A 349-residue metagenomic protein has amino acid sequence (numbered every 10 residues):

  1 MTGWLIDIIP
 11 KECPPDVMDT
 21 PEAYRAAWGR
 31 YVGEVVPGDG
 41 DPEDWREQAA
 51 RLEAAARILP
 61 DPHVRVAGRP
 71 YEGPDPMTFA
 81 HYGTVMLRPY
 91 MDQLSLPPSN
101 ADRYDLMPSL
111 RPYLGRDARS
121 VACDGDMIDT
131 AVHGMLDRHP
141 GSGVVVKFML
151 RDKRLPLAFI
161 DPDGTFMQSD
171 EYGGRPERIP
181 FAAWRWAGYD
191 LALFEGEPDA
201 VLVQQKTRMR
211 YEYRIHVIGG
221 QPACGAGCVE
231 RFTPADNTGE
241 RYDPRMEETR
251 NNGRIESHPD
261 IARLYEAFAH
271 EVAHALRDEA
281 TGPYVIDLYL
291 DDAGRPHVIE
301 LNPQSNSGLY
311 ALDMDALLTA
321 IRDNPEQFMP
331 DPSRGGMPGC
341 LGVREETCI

Functional and structural regions predicted by a protein language model:
M1-T2, I349: Short, low-complexity, intrinsically disordered N-terminal peptides in bacterial proteins
T2-F166: Conserved N-proximal alpha/beta basic substrate-recognition cap immediately N-terminal to, or forming the N-lobe
P15-A27, E34-E43, P234-S257, L309-L312: Short, flexible/disordered intra-domain loops and linkers
A27, F268-A275, A320, N324: Residues that form generic nucleotide/phosphate-binding pockets
P112-A122, D137-R138, R185, N237-R241 (+2 more regions): Low-complexity, flexible helical/coil segments
D137-V272, E279, Y289, P296-H297: Phosphate-binding site of ATP-dependent enzymes
E279-T281, L290-I349: C-terminal active-site "lid" helix and adjoining low-complexity regulatory extension at the edge of ATP-using catalytic
V285: Metal/cofactor-centered catalytic core regions of large enzymes
